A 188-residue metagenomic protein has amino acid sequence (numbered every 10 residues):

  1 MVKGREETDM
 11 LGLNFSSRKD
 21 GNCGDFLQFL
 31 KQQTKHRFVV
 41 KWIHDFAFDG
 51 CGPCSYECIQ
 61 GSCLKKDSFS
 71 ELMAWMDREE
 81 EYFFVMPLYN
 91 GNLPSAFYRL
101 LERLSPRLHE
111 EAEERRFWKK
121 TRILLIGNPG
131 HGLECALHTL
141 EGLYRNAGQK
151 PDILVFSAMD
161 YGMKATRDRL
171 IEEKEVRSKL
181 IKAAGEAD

Functional and structural regions predicted by a protein language model:
M1-E110, K150-P151, M163, R167-D188: N-terminal beta1-alpha1-beta2 submodule of the flavodoxin-like/Rossmannoid cofactor-binding fold
W42-F46, F117, V155-M159: A short, structured active-site edge motif that brings together acidic residues
V85, G127, S157: Conserved residues at the C-terminal ends of beta-strands
E102, R107-L108, R116-F117, S157-A158: Short, intrinsically disordered/low-complexity patches at protein termini and at juxtamembrane boundaries
A112-L154: Short, glycine-/small-residue-rich phosphate/pyrophosphate-handling segment
G132, G162-M163: Short active-site-adjacent structural elements
